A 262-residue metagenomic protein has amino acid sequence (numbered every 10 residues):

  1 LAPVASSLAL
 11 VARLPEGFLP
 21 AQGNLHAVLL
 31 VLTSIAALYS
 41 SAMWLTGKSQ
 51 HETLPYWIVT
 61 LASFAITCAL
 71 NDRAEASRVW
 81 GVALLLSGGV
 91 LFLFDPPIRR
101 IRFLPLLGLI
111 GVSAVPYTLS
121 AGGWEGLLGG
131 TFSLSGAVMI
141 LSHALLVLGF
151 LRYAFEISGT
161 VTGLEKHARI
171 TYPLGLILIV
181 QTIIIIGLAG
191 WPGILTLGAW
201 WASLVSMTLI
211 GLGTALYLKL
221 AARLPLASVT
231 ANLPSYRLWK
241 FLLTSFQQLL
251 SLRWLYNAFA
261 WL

Functional and structural regions predicted by a protein language model:
L1, L146, G159-I185, I194-L262: Membrane-interface and transmembrane segments of multi-pass membrane proteins
L1-G190: Hydrophobic transmembrane alpha-helices and their helix-loop junctions in integral membrane proteins
